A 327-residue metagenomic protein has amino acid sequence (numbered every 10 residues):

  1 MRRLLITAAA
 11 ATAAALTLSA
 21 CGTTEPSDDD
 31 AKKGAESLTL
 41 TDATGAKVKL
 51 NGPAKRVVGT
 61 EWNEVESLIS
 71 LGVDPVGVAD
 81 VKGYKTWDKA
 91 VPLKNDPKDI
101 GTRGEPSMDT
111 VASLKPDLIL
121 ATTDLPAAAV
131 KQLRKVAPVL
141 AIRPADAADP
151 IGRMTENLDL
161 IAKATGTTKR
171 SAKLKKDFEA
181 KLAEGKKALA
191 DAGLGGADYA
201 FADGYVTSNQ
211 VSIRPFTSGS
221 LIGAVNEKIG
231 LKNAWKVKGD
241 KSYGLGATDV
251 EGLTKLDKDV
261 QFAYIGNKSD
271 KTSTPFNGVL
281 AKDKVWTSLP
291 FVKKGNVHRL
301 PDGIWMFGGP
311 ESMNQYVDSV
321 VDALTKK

Functional and structural regions predicted by a protein language model:
R2-N63, R170-A202, G266-G278, K293 (+2 more regions): Bacterial Sec-exported substrate-binding components of ABC uptake systems
R56-V58, W62-T110: A short, structured surface patch at a secondary-structure boundary
K82, T86, S212-L245: Alpha-helical, coiled-coil/dimerization segments enriched in small aliphatic residues
K85-W87, P126-A128, R143-L160, L194-A224 (+2 more regions): Extracytoplasmic ligand-binding site segments that recognize negatively charged/polar headgroups
K115-A121, P138, K258-D259: Proline-aspartate-enriched helix->loop->beta-strand connector
P138-S208, F307, E311-K327: Extracytoplasmic substrate-binding proteins
V206-S208, G223, K228, S242-D270: Ligand-binding pocket segment of bilobal, Venus flytrap-like solute-binding proteins
L256-K327: Structured C-terminal subdomain patch of bacterial secreted/periplasmic proteins
